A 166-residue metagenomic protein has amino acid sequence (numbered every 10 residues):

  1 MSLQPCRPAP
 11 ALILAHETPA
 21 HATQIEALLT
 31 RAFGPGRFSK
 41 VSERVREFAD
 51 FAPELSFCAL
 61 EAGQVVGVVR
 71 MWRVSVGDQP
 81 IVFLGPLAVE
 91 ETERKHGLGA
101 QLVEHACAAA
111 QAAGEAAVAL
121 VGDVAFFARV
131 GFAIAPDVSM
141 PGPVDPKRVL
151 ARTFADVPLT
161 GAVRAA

Functional and structural regions predicted by a protein language model:
M1-I13: Short, low-complexity, intrinsically disordered N-terminal peptides in bacterial proteins
L12-I25: A short beta-loop-alpha structural element at the N-terminal edge of CoA-dependent acyl/N-acetyltransferase catalytic
E17, L87-V89: Hydrophobic adenine-recognition pocket in adenosine-nucleotide-binding enzymes
A22, T30-R73: Active-site rim helix/loop that mediates acceptor-substrate recognition in acyltransferases
V74-L84, R94: A conserved beta-turn-beta hairpin within the catalytic core of GNAT-like acetyltransferases that forms part
V89, K95-A108, L120: Conserved acetyl-CoA-binding loop-helix of GNAT-fold acetyltransferases
A112-A116, V121-P146: Conserved active-site alpha-helix within GNAT-family acetyltransferase domains
M140-A166: C-terminal "cap" of GNAT-fold acetyltransferases
